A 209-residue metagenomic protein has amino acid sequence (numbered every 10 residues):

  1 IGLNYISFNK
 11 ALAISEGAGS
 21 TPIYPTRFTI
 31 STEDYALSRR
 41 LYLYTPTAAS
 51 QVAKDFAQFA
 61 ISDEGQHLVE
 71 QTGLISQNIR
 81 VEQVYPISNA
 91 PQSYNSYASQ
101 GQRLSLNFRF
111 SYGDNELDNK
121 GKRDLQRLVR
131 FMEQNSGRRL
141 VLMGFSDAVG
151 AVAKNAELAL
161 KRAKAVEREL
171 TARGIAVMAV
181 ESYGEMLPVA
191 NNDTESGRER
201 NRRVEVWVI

Functional and structural regions predicted by a protein language model:
I1-G137, M143, L160, K164 (+1 more regions): Exported/periplasmic ABC-transporter solute-binding proteins
F145-I209: Periplasmic OmpA-like peptidoglycan-binding domain that tethers envelope proteins to the cell wall
